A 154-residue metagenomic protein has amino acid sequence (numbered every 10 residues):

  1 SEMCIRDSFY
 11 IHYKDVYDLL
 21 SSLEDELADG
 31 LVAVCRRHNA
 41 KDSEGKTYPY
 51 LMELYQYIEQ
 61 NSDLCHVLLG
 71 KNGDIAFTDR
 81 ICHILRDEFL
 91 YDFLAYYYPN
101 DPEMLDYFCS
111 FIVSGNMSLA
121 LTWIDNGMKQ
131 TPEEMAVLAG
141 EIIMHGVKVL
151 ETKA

Functional and structural regions predicted by a protein language model:
M3-I5: Short, small-residue-biased leader/transition segments that mark boundaries at the very start of proteins
Y10-R36: An amphipathic alpha-helix adjacent to DNA-recognition modules
L27-V34, N61, C65, E88-Y96 (+2 more regions): A short secondary-structure junction motif
G30-H38, Y57, G115-N126: Solvent-exposed, amphipathic alpha-helical segments
C35-L64: Hydrophobic alpha-helical connector segments
H66-L68, P132: Short, hydrophobic secondary-structure boundary micro-motifs
N72-Y98, D106-S110, S114, S118 (+1 more regions): Amphipathic alpha-helical packing segments from all-alpha helical-bundle domains
L94, T122-A154: C-terminal peripheral helix-coil segments that are non-catalytic and often amphipathic
